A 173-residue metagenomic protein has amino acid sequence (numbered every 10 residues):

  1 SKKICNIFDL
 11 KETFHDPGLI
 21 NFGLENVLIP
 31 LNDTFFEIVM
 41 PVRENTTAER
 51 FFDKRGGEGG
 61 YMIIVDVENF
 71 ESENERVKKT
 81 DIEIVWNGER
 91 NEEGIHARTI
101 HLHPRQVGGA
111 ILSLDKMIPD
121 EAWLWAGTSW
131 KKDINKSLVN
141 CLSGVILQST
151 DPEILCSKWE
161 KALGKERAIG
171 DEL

Functional and structural regions predicted by a protein language model:
S1, E25-N32, R50-E73, L102 (+1 more regions): Vicinal oxygen chelate
S1-K11, E71-D81, D151-E166: Amphipathic alpha-helical segments
S1-R43: An N-terminus-focused feature that recognizes amino-terminal "leader" regions
D16, T47-K54, M117: ER-lumen resident redox/N-glycosylation machinery signature
I20-G23, G59, E93-A97: Short acidic/glycine-enriched loop/turn segments that link adjacent beta-strands
E37, N74-G144, E166-L173: Vicinal oxygen chelate
V39-P41, I64, E68, R76 (+3 more regions): A structural feature that tracks compact, well-ordered secondary-structure segments with a strong bias toward
V42-R50, E58, T80-G88: Short acidic (Asp/Glu) patches
